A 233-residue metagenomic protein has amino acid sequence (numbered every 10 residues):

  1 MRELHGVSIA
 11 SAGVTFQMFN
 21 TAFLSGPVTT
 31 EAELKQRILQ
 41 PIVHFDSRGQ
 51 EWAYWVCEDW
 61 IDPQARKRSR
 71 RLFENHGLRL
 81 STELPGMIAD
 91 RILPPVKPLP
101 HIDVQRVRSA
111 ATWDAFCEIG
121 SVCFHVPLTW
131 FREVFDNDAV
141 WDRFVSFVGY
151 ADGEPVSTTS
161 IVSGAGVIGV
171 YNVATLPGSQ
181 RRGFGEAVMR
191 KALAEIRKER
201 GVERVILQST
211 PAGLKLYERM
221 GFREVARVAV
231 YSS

Functional and structural regions predicted by a protein language model:
M1-D46, A65-R70, T129: N-terminal charged segments
R2-L4, D62, R68-R79, F135 (+1 more regions): Conserved beta-hairpin
T15-N20, S81, S163-Y171, Q180: A conserved beta-turn-beta hairpin within the catalytic core of GNAT-like acetyltransferases that forms part
T21-E31, S81-E133, V148, E154 (+1 more regions): Short amphipathic alpha-helix that is part of the acyltransferase structural core
L34-I42, N172-P177, R181-K198, R219: Conserved acetyl-CoA-binding loop-helix of GNAT-fold acetyltransferases
L34-S109, A229-S233: Acyl-donor-binding surface of acyltransferase catalytic domains
R48-W60, I196-S209: Conserved GNAT acetyl-CoA-binding A-motif
L128-G178: A conserved beta-strand-loop-helix scaffold within acyl/acetyltransferase catalytic domains
